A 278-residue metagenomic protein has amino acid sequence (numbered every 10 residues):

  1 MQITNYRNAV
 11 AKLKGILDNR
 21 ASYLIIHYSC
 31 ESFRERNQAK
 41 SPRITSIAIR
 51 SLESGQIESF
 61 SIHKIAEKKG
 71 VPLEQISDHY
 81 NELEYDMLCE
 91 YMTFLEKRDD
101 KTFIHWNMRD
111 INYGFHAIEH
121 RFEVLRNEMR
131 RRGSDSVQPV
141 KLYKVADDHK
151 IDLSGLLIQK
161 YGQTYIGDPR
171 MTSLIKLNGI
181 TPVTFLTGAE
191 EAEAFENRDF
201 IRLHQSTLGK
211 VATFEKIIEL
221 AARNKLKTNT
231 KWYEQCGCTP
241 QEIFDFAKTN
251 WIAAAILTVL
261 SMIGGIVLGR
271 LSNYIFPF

Functional and structural regions predicted by a protein language model:
Q2-H116: Conserved non-catalytic scaffold segment of RNase H-like nuclease domains
R43-T45, Q56-G70, T102-H204, I217 (+1 more regions): Metal-dependent phosphoesterase core characteristic of DEDDh/y 3'-5' exonuclease domains
S77-N81, F200-L208: Short acidic-aromatic active-site loops that bind/stabilize oxyanions
M87, Y91, L203, T207-K210 (+1 more regions): Alpha-helical packing segments of well-folded alpha/beta enzyme cores
T187, G209-A247: Juxtamembrane amphipathic/hinge helix adjacent to a transmembrane helix
Q235-F278: C-terminal single-pass membrane-anchor helix
